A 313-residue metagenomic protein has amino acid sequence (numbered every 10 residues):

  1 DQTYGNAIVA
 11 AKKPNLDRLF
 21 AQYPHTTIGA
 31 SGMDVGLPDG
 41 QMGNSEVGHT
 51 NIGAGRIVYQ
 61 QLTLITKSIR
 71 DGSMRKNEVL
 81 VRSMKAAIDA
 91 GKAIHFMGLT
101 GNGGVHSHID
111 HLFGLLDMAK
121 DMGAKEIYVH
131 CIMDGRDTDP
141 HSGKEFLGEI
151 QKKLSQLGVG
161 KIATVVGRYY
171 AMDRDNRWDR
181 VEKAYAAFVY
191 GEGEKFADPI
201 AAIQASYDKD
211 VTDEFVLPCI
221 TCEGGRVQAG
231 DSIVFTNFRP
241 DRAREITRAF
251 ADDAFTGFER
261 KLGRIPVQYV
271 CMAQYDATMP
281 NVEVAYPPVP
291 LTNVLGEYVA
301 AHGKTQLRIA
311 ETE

Functional and structural regions predicted by a protein language model:
Q2-Y169, D179, K183, E259-K304 (+1 more regions): Active-site nucleophile/metal-coordination loop of metallo-enzymes that catalyze phosphate/sulfate and related
T138-Q228, S232-F235, P240-G263: Long, well-ordered, tryptophan-enriched scaffold segments
